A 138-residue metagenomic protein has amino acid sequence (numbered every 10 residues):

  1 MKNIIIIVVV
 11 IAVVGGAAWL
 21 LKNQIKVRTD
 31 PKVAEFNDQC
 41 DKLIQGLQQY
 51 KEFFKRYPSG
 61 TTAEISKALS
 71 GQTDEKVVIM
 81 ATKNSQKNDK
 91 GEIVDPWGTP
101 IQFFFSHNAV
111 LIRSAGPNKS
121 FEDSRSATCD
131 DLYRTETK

Functional and structural regions predicted by a protein language model:
M1-I11: N-terminal Sec-pathway targeting helices
M1-K2, L21, E75, T82: Generic cytosolic/nucleocytoplasmic N-terminal low-complexity/intrinsically disordered segments
M1-N3, P58-E64, F104-L111: Generic structural signal for short, solvent-exposed loop/turn connectors between secondary structure elements
I7, A17-A18: Alpha-helical transmembrane segments
V8, E64-K67, Q72, K76 (+3 more regions): A broad, structure-centric signal for solvent-exposed, well-ordered loop/edge residues that line or flank functional
A12-V13, W19-E52, K87-K90, P96-K138: Short, surface-exposed interaction loops/tails
N37-D38, L47-K90: Short, glycine/small-hydrophobic-rich surface segments
